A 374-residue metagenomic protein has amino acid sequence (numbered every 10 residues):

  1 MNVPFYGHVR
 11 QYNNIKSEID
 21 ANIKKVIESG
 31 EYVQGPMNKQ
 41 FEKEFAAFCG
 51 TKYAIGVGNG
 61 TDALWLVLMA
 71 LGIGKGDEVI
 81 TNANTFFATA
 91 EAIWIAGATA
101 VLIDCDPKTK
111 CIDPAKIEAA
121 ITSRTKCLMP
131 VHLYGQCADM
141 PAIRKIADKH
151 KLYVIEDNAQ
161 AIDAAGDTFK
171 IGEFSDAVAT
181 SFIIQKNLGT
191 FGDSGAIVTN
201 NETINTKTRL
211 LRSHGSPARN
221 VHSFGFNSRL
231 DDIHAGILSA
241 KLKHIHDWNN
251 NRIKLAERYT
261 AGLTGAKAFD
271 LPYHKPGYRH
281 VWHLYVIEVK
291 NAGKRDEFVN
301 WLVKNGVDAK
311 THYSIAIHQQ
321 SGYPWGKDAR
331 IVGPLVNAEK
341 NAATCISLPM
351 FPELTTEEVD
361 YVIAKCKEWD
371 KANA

Functional and structural regions predicted by a protein language model:
M1-E31, P349: N-terminal "arm"/small-domain region of PLP-dependent enzymes with the aminotransferase-like
V9, N38-K43, F48-A54, A115 (+6 more regions): PLP-dependent aminotransferase class I/II
G30-E78, A92-A96, L102-D104: Phosphate-binding glycine-rich loop
I55, I80, V101, V154-I155 (+4 more regions): Structural detector of well-ordered beta-strand residues that form the stable sheet scaffold of enzyme domains
M69-N158, A165: PLP-dependent aminotransferase-like
E91-I93, I146, K170, N187 (+1 more regions): Hydrophobic/aromatic ligand-binding patch that stacks against planar heteroaromatic rings of cofactors or nucleotides
E156-G189, A218-H222: Conserved active-site segment immediately N-terminal to the catalytic lysine that forms the internal aldimine
E173-L210, D232-A235: Active-site PLP attachment segment
